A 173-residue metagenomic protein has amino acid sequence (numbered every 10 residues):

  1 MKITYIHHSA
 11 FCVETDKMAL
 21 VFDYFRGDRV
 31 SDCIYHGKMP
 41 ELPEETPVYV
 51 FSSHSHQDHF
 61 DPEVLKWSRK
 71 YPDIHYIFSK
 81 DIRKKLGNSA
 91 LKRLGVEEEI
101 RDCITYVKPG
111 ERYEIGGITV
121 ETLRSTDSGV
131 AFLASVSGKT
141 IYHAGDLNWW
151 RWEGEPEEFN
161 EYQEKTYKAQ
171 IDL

Functional and structural regions predicted by a protein language model:
M1-S9, E111: Bacterial Sec-exported substrate-binding components of ABC uptake systems
K2-Y5, A19-D23, I118-R124, T140-D146: Active-site-proximal beta-strand elements of phosphoester/diester hydrolases
H7-S9, G27, H56-D58, I82-R83 (+1 more regions): Short beta->alpha connector loops
C12-S55, H59-W67, N148-L173: Pre-active-site segment of Zn-dependent metallo-hydrolases
M18, Y71-H75: A short helix->loop->beta-strand "cap" motif at the edges of active sites that frequently abuts
D61-Y71, N88-R93: Metal-dependent catalytic neighborhoods of phosphoester/phosphodiester hydrolases
F78-G138, T166-D172: Metallo-beta-lactamase
L86, G129, Y142-H143, W150-G154: Short acidic/glycine-rich loop or secondary-structure boundary segments that cap or lie
